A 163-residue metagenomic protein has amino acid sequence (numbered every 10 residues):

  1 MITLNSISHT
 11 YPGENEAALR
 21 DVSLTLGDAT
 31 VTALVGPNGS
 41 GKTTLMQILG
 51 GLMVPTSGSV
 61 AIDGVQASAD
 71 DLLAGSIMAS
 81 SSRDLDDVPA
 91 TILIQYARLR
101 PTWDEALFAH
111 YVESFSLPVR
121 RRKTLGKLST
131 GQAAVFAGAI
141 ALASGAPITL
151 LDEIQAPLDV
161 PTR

Functional and structural regions predicted by a protein language model:
M1-A33: A short, flexible loop at the N-terminus of ABC-type nucleotide-binding domains that lies
V35-P37: The feature captures the beta-strand-to-loop junction immediately N-terminal to the Walker
G50: Helix-to-loop junction immediately C-terminal to a conserved catalytic motif
G58-D70: Conserved ABC transporter NBD signature motif
A79-F136: ABC-family P-loop ATPase nucleotide-binding domains
L142-P147: A short, proline-enriched helix->beta-strand linker immediately N-terminal to the Walker B motif in ABC-type P-loop
L150-I154: Walker B catalytic motif
V160-T162: Helix N-cap at the start of a conserved alpha-helix in ABC-type nucleotide-binding domains
